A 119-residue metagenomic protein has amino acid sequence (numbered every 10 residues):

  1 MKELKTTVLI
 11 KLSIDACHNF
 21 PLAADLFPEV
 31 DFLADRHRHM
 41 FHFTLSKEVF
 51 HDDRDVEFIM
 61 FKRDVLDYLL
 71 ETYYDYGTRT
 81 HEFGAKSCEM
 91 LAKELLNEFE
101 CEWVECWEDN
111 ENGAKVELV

Functional and structural regions predicted by a protein language model:
M1-V119: Charge-rich, low-complexity N-terminal segments
